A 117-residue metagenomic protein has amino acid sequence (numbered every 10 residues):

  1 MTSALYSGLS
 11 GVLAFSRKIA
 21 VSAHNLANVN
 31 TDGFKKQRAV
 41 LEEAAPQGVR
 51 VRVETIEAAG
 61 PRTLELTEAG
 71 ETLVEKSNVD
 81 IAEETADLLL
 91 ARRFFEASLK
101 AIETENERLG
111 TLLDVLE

Functional and structural regions predicted by a protein language model:
M1-E117: Amphipathic alpha-helical polymerization modules
